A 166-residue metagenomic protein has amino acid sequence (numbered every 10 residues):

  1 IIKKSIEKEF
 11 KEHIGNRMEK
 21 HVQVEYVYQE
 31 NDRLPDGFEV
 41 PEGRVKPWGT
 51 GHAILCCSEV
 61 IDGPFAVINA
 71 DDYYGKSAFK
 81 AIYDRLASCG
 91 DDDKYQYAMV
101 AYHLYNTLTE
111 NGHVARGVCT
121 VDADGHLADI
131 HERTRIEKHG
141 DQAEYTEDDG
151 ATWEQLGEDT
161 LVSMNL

Functional and structural regions predicted by a protein language model:
I1-N69, Y74-G75, F79-A81, S88: Conserved N-terminal catalytic core of the sugar/cofactor nucleotidyltransferase
K76-N165: Conserved core of the sugar-phosphate nucleotidyltransferase
